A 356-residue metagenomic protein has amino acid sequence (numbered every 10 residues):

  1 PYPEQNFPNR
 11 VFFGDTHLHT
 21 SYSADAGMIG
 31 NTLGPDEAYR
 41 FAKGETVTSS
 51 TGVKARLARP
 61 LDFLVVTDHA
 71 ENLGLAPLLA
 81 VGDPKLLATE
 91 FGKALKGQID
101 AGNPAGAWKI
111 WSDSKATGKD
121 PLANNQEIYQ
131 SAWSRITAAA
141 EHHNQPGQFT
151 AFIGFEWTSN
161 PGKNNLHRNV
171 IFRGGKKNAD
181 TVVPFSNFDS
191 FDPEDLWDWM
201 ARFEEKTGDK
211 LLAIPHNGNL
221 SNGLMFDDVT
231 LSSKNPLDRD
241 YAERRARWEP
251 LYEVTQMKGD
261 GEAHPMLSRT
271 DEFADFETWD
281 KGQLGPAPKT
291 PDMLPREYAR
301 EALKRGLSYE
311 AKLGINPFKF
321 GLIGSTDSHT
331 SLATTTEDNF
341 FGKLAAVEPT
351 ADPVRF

Functional and structural regions predicted by a protein language model:
P1-F356: Extended, charged catalytic domains and RNA/DNA-binding interfaces, predominantly in divalent-metal-using enzymes
